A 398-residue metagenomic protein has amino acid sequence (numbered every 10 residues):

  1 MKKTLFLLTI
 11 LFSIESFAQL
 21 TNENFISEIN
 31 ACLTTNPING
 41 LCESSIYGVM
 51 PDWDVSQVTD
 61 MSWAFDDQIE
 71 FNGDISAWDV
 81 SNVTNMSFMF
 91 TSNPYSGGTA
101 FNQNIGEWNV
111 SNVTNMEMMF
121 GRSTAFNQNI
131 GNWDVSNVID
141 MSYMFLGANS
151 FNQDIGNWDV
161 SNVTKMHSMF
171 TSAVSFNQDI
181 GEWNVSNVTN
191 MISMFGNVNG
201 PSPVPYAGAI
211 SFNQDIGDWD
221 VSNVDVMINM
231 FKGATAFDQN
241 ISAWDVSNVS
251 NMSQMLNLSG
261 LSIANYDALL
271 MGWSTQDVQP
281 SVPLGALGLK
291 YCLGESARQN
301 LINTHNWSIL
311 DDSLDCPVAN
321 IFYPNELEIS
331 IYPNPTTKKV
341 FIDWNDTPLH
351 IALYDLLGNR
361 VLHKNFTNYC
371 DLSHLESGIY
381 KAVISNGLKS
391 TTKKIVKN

Functional and structural regions predicted by a protein language model:
M1-T4, K397-N398: Positively charged n-region of N-terminal signal peptides that target proteins for export
T4-S13: Sec-dependent N-terminal signal peptides
L11, D277, I302, P324-N325: A generic structural signal for short, non-catalytic loop/turn and secondary-structure boundary residues
F17-P317: Negatively charged
P324-N398: C-terminal outer-membrane/trafficking sorting elements
